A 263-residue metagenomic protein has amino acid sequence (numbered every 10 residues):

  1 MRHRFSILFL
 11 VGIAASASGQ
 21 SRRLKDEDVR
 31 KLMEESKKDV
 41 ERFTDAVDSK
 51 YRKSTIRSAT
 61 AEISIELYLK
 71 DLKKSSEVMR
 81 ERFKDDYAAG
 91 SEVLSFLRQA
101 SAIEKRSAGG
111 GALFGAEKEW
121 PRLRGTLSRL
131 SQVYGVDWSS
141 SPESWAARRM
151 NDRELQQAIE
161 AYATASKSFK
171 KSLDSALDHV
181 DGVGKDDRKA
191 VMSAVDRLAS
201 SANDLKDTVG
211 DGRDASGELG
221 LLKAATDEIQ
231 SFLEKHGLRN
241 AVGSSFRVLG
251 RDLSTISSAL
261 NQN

Functional and structural regions predicted by a protein language model:
M1-I7: Bacterial N-terminal signal peptides that target proteins for export
L10-S18: Hydrophobic h-region of N-terminal signal peptides that target proteins for export in Gram-negative bacteria
A17-S21, K105: Boundary at the C-terminal end of the N-terminal hydrophobic targeting segment
Q20-E66, V136-M192: Immediate post-signal-peptide N-terminus of mature secreted/exported proteins
S21-L24, A61, I65-E81, T126-L127 (+5 more regions): Short, flexible domain-boundary/linker segments around small modular repeats
M33-S36, L72, I103, L123 (+8 more regions): Fold-core signature of tandem repeat domains
I65-G110, A194-G237: Long, amphipathic, charge-rich alpha-helical segments that form helical bundles/coiled-coils
G109-A165, L238-N263: A charged, solvent-exposed segment within the mature domains of Sec-exported extracytoplasmic proteins
